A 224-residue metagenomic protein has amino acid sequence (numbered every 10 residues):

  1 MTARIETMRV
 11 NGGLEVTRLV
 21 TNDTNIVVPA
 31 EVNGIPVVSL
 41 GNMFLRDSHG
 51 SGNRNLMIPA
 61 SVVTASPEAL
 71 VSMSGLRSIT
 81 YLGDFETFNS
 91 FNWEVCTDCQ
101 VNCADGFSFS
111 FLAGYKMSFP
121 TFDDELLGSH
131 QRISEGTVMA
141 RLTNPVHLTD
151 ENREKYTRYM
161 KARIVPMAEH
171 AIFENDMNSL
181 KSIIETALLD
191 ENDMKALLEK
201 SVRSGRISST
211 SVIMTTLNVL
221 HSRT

Functional and structural regions predicted by a protein language model:
M1-L14, V20-V38, H49-S66, S72-S90 (+3 more regions): Structural signature of tandem-repeat unit edges
L40-N42: Extracellular beta-strand-rich solenoid/capping regions of secreted or surface-exposed proteins that bind or remodel
F44, A69-L70: Periodic small-residue-enriched repeat registers in elongated scaffold domains
N55, P59-A60, S204-T210: Secondary-structure boundary/capping motif
L76, E86, D190, S204 (+2 more regions): Alpha-solenoid repeat scaffolds
W93-C96, I207-S208: Short low-complexity, flexible loop/linker segments enriched in glycine and/or proline with clustered acidic
A171, L197, S201-S204: Ankyrin-repeat helical register
D176-I184, R206-S222: Ankyrin repeat structural motif
